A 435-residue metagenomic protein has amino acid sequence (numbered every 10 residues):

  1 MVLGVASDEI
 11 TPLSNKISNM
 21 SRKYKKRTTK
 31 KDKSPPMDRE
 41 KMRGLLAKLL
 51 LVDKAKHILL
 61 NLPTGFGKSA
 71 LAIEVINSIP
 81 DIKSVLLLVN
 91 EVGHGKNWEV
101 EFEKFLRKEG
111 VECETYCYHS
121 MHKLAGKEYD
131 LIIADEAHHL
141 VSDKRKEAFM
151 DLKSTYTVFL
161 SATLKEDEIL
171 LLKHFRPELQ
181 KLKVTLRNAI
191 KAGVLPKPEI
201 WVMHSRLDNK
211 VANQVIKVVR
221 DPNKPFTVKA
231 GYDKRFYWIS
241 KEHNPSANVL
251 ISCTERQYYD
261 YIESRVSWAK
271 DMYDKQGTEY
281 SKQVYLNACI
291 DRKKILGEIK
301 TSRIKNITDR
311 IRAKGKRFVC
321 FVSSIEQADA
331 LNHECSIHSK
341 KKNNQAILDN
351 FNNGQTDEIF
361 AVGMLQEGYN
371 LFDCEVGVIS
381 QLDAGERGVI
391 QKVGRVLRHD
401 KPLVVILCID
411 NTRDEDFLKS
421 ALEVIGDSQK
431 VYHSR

Functional and structural regions predicted by a protein language model:
I17, Y24-K30, P35, K56-N61 (+2 more regions): Interdomain linker/hinge connecting the two RecA-like lobes of the SF2 helicase core
T64, S69-E74, I79-F102, I325: Conserved Walker A/P-loop ATP-binding site and its immediately adjacent core in helicase/helicase-like ATPase domains
V92-E128: Inter-Walker segment of RecA-like/P-loop motor cores
G110-H122, N352-E367: Conserved two-lobed SF2 helicase motor
S142-E199: Post-DEXD/H (motif II) to motif III coupling segment of the RecA-like Helicase ATP-binding lobe
R317-F321, E326-L365: Conserved helicase ATPase core of P-loop NTP-dependent helicases/translocases
E358-A361, E367-L382, G388, P402-L407: A short beta-strand element within the Helicase C-terminal
R395-A421: Conserved segment of the helicase C-terminal RecA-like domain
